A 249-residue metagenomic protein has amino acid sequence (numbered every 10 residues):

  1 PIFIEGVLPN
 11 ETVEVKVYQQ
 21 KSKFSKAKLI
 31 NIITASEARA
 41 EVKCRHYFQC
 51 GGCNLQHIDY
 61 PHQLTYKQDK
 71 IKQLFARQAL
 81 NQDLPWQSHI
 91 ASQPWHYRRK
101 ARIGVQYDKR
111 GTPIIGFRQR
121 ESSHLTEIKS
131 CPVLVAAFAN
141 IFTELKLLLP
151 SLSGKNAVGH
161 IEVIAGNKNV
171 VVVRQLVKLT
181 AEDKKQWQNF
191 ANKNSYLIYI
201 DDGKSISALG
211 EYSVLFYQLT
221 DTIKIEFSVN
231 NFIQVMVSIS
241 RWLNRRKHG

Functional and structural regions predicted by a protein language model:
P1-G249: Accessory RNA-recognition modules of RNA-modification enzymes
